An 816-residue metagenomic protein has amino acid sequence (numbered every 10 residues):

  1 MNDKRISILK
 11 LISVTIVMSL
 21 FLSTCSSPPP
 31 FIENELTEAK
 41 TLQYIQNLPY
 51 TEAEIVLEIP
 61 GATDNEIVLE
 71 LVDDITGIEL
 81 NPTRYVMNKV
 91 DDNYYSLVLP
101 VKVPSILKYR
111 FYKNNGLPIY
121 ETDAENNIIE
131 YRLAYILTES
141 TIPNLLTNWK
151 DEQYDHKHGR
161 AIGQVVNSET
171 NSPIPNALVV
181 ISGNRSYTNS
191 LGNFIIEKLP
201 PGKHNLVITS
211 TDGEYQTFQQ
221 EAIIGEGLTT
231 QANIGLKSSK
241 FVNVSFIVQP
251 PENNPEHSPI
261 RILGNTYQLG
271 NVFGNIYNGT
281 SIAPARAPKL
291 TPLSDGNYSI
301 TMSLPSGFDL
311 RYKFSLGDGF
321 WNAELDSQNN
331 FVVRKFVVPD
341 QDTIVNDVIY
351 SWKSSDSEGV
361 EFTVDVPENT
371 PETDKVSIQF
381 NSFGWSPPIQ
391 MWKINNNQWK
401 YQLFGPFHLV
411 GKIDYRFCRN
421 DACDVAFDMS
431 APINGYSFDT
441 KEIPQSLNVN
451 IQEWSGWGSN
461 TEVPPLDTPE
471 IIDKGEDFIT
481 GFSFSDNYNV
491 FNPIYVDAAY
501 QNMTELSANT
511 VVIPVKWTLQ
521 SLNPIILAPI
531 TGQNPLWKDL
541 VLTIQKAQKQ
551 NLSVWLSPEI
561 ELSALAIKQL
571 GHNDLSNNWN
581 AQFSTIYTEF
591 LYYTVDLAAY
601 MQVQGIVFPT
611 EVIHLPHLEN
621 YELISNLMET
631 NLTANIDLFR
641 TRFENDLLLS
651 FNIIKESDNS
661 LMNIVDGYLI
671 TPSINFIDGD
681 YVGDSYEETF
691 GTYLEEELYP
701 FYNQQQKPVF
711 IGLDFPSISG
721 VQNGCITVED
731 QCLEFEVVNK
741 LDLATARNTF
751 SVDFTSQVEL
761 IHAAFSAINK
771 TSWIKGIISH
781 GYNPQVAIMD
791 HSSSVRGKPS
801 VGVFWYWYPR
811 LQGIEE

Functional and structural regions predicted by a protein language model:
F31-L36, K113-Y154, T211-N233, K237-S239 (+2 more regions): Structured interaction patches on ligand/partner-binding surfaces of diverse proteins
T51-I59, G159-N167, G192, I234 (+2 more regions): A short, amphipathic beta-strand motif
E54-P104, N114-A134, N184, E252-G307 (+3 more regions): Aromatic-rich carbohydrate-binding modules that target alpha-glucans
E470, V738, T749, T755-L760 (+1 more regions): Aromatic-rich peripheral "rim/lid" segments of glycoside hydrolase catalytic domains that contact and position glycan
I471-F482, E561-D596, F735-D753: Active-site-adjacent "subsite" loops/lids of carbohydrate-active enzymes
Y495-L519, L597-G605: Catalytic domains of carbohydrate-active enzymes, especially glycoside hydrolases
A528-D539, A564-N663, P672, D678-Y686 (+1 more regions): Active-site cleft segment of glycoside hydrolase catalytic domains centered on the general acid/base Glu
L536-W537, L542, S557, N626-L648 (+5 more regions): Glycoside hydrolase catalytic-domain groove-lining segments
